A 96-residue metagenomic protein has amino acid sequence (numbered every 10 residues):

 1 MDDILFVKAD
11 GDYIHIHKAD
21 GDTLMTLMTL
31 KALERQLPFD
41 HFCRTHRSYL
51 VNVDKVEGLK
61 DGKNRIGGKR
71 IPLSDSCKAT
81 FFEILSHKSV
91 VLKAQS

Functional and structural regions predicted by a protein language model:
M1-L73: Conserved binding/recognition cores within well-folded domains
L33, T80-F81: DNA major-groove recognition helices of helix-turn-helix
P72-D75, A79-T80: C-terminal structural segments of small proteins and small subunits
E83-S96: Short, charged, intrinsically disordered terminal tails
